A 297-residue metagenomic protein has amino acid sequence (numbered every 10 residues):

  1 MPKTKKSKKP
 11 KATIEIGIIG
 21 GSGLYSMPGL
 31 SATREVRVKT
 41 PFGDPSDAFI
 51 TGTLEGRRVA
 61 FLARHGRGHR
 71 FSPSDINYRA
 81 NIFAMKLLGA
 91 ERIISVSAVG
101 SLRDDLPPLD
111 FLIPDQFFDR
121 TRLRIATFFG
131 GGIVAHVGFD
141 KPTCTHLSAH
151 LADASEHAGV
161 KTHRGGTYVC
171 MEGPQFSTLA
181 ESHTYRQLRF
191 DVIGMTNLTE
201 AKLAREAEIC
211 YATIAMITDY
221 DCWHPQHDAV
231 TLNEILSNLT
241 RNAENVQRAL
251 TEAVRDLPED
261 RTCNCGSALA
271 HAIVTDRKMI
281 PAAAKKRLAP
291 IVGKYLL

Functional and structural regions predicted by a protein language model:
P2-D140, Y295-L297: Metabolite-binding pocket within alpha/beta catalytic cores that recognizes anionic/polar moieties
K86-G89, R186, R205: Non-catalytic positions within long, well-ordered alpha-helices that form the structural scaffold/packing of enzyme
E91-R92, D191, C210: Short acidic/polar active-site loop segments enriched in Thr and Asp
H146, H150-K161, R248-D256: Generic non-transmembrane alpha-helical segments
A154, A158-D191: Active-site/ligand-binding-proximal alpha/beta "capping" segment
M195-N233: Zn-dependent metallopeptidase/amidohydrolase metal-coordination segment
C222-L269: His/Asp/Glu-rich mid-to-C-terminal helical/loop segments that flank catalytic regions of hydrolases
T262-L297: A short, charged, Gly/Pro-tolerant segment at domain boundaries
